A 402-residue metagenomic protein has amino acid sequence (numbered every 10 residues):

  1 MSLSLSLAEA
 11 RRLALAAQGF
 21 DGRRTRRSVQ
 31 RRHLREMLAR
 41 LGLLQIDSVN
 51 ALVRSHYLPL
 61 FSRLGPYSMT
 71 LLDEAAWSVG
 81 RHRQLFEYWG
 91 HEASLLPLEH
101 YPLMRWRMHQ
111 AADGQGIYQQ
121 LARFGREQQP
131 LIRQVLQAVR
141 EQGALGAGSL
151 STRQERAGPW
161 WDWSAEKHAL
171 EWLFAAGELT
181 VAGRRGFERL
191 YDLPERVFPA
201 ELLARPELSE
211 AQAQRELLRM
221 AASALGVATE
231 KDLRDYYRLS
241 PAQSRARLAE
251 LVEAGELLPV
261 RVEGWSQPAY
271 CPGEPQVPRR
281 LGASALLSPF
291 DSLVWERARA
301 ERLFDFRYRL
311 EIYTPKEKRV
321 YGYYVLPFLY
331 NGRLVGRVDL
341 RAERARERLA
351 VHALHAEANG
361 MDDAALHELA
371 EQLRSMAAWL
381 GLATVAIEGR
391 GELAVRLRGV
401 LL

Functional and structural regions predicted by a protein language model:
M1-L402: Long, charged, low-complexity, helical-prone intrinsically disordered regions
